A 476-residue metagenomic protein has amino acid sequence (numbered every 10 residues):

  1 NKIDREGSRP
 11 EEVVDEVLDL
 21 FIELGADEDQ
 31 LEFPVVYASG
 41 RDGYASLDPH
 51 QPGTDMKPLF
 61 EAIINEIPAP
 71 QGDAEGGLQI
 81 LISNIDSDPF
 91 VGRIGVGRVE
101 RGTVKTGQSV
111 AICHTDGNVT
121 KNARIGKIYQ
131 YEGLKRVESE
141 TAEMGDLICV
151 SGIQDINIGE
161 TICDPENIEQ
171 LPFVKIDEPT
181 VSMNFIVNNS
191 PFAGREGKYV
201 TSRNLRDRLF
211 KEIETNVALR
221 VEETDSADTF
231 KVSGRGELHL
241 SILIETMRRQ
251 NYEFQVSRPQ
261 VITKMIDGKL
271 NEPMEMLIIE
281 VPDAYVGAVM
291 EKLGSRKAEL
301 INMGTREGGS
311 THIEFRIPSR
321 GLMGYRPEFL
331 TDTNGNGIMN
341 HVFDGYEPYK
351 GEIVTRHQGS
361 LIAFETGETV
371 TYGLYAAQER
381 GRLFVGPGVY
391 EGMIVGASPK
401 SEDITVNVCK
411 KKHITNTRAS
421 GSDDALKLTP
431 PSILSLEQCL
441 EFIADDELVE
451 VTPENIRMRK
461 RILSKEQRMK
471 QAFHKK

Functional and structural regions predicted by a protein language model:
N1-K476: Structural and coupling elements of P-loop NTPases
